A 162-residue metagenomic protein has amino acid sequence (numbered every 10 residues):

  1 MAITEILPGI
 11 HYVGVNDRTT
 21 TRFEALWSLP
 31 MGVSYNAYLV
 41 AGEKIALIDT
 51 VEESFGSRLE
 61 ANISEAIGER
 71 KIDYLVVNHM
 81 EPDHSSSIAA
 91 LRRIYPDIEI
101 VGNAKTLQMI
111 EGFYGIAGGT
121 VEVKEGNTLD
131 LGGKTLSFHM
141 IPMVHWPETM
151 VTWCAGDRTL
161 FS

Functional and structural regions predicted by a protein language model:
I3-E65, V151-C154, R158-S162: Conserved beta-strand hairpin/beta-sheet module of binuclear metal-dependent hydrolase folds, prominently
T4-P8, V101-T149: Metallo-beta-lactamase
T20, M80-S85, L107-M109, H145-W146: Active-site environment of divalent metal-dependent phosphoester hydrolases
F23-S28, V51-E53, V76-H79, L136-M143: Short, flexible loop segments at the rims of nucleotide/cofactor-binding pockets, characterized by
E43, S54-V101: Active-site metal-binding motif and surrounding structural segment of the metallo-beta-lactamase
I88-R92, E111, H139, W153: Short, well-ordered alpha-helical packing segments
I94-P96, Y114-A117, A155: Short, structured coil segments at secondary-structure junctions
